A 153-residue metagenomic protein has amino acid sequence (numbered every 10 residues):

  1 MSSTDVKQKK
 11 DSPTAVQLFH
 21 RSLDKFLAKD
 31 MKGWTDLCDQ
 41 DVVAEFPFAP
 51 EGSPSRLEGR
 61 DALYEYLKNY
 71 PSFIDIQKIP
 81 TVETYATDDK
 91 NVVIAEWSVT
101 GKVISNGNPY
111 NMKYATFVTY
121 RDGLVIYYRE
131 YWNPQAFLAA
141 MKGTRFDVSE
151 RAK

Functional and structural regions predicted by a protein language model:
M1-D36, Q40, F146-K153: Short, low-complexity N-terminal intrinsically disordered segments enriched in polar/charged residues
S2-D11, K68-K153: A beta-strand edge to alpha-helix "cap/lid" segment located at domain peripheries
K9-P13, P54, E58-D61, P109: Residues at secondary-structure transition points
S22, G33-T35, V42, G59 (+4 more regions): Hydrophobic pocket/interface hotspot
T35, R56, I104-G107: Alpha-helix N-cap/helix-start motif
D39-D88: A solvent-exposed, acidic/Ser-Thr-rich amphipathic alpha-helical stretch
